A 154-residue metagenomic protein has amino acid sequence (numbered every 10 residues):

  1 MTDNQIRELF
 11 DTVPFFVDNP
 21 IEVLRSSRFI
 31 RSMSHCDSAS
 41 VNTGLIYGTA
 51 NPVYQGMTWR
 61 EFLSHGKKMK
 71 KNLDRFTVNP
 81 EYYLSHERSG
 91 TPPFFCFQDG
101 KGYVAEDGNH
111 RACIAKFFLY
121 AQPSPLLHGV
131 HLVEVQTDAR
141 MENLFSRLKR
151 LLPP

Functional and structural regions predicted by a protein language model:
T2, R7-E8, V13-V23, R28-V104: Short alpha-helix boundary/capping and kink motifs at helix termini
E87-R147: A short, basic-hydrophobic beta/loop patch
R147-P154: Primarily interfacial, aromatic-capped hydrophobic alpha-helices that serve as membrane anchors
